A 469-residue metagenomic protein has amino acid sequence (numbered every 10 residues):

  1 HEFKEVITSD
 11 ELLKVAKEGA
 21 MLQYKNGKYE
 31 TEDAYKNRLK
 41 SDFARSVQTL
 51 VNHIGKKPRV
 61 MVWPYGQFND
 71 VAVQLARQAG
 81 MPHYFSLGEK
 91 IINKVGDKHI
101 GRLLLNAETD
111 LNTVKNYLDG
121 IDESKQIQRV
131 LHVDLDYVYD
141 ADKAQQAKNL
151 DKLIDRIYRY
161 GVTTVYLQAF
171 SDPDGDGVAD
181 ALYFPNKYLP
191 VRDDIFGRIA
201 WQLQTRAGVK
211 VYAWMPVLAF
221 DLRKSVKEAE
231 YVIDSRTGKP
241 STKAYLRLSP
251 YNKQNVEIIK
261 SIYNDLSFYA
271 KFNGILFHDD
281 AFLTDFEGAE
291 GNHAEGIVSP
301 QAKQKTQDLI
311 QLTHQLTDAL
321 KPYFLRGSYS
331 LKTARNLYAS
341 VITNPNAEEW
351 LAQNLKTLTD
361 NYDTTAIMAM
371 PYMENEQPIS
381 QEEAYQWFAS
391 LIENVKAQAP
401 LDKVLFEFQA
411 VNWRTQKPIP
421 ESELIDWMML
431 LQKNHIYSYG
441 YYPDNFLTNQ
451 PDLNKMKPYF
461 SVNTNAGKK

Functional and structural regions predicted by a protein language model:
H1-K17, V178-L189, A219-K243, D280-P300: Aromatic- and acidic-residue-enriched segments that line the glycan-binding/catalytic groove of carbohydrate-active
H1-Q67, I100, L246: Metal-dependent polysaccharide deacetylase catalytic core of the NodB/CE4 family, i.e., the active-site-bearing domain
K57-P64, H83, G208-F220, L276-D280 (+3 more regions): Aromatic-lined carbohydrate-recognition surfaces of secreted/lumenal glycan-active proteins
Q67-L103, R223, D285, S330-E374 (+2 more regions): Substrate-binding cleft/loops of secretory-pathway carbohydrate-active enzymes
L87-I92, V162-T164, Q168, K356-K469: Substrate-binding cleft of secreted/luminal carbohydrate-active enzymes
D110, A147, L153-V162, Q202-Q204 (+4 more regions): An active-site-proximal structural segment forming one wall of the substrate-binding cleft that immediately precedes
K125-Q145, A200-W201, K210-A270: Active-site-adjacent "subsite" loops/lids of carbohydrate-active enzymes
Y160-D193: Aromatic-lined carbohydrate-binding/catalytic grooves of carbohydrate-active enzymes
